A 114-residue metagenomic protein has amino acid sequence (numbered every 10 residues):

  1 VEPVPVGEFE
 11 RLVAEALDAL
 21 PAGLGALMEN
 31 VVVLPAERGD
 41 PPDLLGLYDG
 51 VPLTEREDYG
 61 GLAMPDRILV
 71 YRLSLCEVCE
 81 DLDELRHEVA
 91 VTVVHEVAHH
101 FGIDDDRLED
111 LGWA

Functional and structural regions predicted by a protein language model:
V1-E88, H100, D104-E109: Active-site rim/adjacent substrate-binding subdomains
E88-E96: Short alpha-helical catalytic segment bearing the HExxH-like zincin motif of zinc-dependent metalloproteases
D110-A114: Short hydrophobic/aromatic patches at helix-to-coil boundaries
